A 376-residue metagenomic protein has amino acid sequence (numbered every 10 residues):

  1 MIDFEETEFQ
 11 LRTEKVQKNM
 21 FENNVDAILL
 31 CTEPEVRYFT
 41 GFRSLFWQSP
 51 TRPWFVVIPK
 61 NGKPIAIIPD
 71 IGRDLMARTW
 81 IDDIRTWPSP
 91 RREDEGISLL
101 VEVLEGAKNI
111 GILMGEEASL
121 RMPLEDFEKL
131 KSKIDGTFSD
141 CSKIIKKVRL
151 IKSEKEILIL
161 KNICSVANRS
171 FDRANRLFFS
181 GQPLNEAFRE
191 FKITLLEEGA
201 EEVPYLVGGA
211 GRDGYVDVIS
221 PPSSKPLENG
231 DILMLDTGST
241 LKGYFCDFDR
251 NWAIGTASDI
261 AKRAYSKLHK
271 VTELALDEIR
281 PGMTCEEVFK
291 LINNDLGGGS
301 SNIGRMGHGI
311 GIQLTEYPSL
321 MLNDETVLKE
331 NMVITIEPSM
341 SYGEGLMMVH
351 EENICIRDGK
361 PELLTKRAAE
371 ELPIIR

Functional and structural regions predicted by a protein language model:
M1-R376: Active-site neighborhoods and metal-handling regions in enzymes and metal-associated proteins
